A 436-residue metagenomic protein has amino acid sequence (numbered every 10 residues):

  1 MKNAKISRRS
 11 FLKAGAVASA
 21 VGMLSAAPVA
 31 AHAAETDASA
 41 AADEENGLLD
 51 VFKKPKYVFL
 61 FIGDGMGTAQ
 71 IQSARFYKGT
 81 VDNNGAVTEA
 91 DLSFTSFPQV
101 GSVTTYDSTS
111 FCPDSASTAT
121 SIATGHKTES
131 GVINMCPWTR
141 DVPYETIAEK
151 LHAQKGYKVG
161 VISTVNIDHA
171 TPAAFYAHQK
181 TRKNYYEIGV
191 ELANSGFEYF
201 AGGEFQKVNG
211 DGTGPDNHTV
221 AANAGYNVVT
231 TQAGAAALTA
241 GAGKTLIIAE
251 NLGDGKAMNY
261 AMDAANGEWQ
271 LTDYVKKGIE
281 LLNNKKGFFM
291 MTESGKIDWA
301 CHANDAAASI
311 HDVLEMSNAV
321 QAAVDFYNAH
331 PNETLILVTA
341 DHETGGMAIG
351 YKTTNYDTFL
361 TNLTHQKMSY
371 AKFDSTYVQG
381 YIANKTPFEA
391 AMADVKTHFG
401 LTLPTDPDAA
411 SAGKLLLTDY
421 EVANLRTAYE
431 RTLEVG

Functional and structural regions predicted by a protein language model:
M1-S10, A14-A26, H32: N-terminal secretory signal peptides
A26-K56: C-terminal segment of N-terminal export signals and the immediately downstream linker at the start of the mature
G47-L48, I62, T68, Q72 (+3 more regions): Alpha/propeptide regions of enzymes that mature by internal proteolysis
K53-Q70, R75, T139-Q154: Active-site-adjacent structural elements in enzyme catalytic domains
P55-Y57, M66-Q72, F76-T120, H169-G436: A post-motif C-terminal structural segment
L60-F61, V161, V338: Structural beta-sheet core signal
S110, D114-W138: A glycine- and small-residue-enriched flexible loop/hinge segment at structural boundaries
K127-V190: Extracytoplasmic mature domains of secreted/periplasmic and thylakoid-lumen proteins
